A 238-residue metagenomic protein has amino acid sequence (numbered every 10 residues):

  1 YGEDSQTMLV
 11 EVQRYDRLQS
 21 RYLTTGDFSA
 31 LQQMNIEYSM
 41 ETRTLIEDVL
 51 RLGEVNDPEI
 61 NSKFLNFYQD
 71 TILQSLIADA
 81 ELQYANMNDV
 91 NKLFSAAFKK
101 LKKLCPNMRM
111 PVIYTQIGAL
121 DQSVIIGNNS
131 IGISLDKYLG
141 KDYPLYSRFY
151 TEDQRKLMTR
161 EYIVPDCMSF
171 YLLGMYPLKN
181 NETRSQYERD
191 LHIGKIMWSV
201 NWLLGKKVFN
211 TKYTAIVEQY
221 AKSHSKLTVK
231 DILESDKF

Functional and structural regions predicted by a protein language model:
Y1-N66: N-terminal mature-domain "stem" immediately C-terminal to a signal peptide or N-terminal signal-anchor/transmembrane
K63-L227, E234: Acidic/His-rich structured neighborhood in mature extracellular/periplasmic domains
